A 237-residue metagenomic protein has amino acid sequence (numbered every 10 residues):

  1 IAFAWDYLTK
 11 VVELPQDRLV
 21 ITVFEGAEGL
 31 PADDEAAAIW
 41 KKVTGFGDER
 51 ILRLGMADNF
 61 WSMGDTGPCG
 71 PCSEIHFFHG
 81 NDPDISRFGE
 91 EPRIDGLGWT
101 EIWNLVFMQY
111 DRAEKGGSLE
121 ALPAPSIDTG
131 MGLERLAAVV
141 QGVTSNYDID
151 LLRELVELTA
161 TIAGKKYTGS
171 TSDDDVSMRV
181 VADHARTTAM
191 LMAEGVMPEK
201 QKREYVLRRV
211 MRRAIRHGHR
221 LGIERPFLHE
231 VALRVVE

Functional and structural regions predicted by a protein language model:
I1-L233: Structured aminoacyl-transfer and RNA-binding surfaces used for tRNA recognition/handling in the translation apparatus
V236-E237: Short, intrinsically disordered, charge-balanced linker/junction segments flanking boundaries in proteins
